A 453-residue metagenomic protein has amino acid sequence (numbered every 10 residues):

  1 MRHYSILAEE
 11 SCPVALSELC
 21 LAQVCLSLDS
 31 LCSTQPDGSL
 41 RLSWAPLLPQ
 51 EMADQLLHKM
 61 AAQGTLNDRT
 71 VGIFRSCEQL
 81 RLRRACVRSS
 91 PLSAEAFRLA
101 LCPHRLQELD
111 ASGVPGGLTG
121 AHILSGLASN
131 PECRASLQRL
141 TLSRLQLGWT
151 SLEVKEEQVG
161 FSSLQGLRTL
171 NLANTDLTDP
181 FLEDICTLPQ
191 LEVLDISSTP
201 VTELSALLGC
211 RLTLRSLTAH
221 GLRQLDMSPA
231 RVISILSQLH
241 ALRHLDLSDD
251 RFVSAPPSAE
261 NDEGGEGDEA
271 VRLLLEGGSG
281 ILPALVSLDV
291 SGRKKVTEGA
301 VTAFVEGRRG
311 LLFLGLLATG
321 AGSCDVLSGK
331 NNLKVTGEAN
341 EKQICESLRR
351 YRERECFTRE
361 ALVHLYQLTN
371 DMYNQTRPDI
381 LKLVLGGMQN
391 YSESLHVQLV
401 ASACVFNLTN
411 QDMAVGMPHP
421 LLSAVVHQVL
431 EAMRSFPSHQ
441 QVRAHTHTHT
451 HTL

Functional and structural regions predicted by a protein language model:
M1-G120, S125-N130, Q138, Q146 (+11 more regions): Cullin-RING E3 adaptor/co-adaptor recruitment helices
L21, L57, L208, T302-V305 (+6 more regions): Hydrophobic core positions within HEAT/HEAT-like alpha-solenoid repeats
S27, K59, Q63, C77-L80 (+17 more regions): Residue-level signature of the C-terminal ends
T65-F74, S90-L99, L118-N130, G148-G160 (+10 more regions): Leucine-rich repeat
S76-R83, C102-E108, S129-R139, F161-T169 (+5 more regions): Leucine-rich repeat
A85-S89, E108-P115, R134, R139-Q146 (+11 more regions): Alpha-helical solenoid repeat architecture
P103, A121, R134, L164 (+7 more regions): Core helices of alpha-solenoid repeat scaffolds
